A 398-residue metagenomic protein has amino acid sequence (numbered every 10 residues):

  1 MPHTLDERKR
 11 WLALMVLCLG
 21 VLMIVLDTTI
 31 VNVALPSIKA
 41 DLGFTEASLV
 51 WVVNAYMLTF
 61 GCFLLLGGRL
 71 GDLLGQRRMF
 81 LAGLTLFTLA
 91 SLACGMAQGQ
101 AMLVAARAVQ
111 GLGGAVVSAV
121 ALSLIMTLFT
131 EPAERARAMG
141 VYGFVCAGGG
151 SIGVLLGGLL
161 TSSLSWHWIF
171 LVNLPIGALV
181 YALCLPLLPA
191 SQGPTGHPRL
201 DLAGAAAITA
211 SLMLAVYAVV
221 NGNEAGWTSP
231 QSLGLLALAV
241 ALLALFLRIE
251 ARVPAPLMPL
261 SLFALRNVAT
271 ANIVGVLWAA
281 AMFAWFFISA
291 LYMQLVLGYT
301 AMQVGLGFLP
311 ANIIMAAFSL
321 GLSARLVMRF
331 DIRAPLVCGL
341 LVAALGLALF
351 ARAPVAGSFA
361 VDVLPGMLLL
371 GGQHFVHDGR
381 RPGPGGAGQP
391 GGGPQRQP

Functional and structural regions predicted by a protein language model:
M1-P186, G321, F330, L336 (+1 more regions): Transmembrane-helix bundle of Major Facilitator Superfamily
W11-L26, V31-V33, E46, P230-L238 (+2 more regions): 12-transmembrane solute porter fold
L19, L26, G75, V120 (+10 more regions): Residue-level signal for pocket-adjacent positions within structured domains
D72, F80, Q110, P194-A206 (+3 more regions): Alpha-helical transmembrane segments of integral membrane proteins, especially early/N-terminal helices
L74-G75, T130-A133, S163-L164, L200 (+4 more regions): Membrane-helix interface residues
A115-A119, G149-G150, I176, V216 (+4 more regions): Hydrophobic alpha-helical transmembrane segments in multi-pass membrane proteins
L124, L128, L159, L183 (+7 more regions): A residue-level signal for alpha-helical anchor/packing sites in multi-pass solute transporters
G140, S162-V276, A281, Y299 (+1 more regions): Hydrophobic transmembrane-helix bundles of small-molecule transporters
